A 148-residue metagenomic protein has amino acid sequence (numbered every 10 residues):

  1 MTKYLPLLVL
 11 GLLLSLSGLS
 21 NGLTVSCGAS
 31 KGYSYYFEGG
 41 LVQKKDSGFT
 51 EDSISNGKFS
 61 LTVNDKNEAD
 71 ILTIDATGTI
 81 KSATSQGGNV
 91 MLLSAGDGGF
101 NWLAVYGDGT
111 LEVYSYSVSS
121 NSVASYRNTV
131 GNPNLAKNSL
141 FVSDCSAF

Functional and structural regions predicted by a protein language model:
M1-L5: Positively charged n-region of N-terminal signal peptides that target proteins for export
P6-S15: Bacterial N-terminal signal peptides
L16-G22: Sec/Tat signal peptide C-region and signal peptidase I cleavage site
G28-F37, V123-T129: Generic short beta-strand segments
S30-D70, T110-L111: Short, solvent-exposed loop/hinge segments that bridge or flank secondary-structure elements
V42-K45, T129-F148: Edge beta-strand at a domain terminus
F59-T110, D144: Contiguous, well-ordered beta-strand patches that form the walls/edges of small beta-barrel/beta-sandwich domains
A104-D108, V118-S122, N128-N134, N138-S139: N-terminal export/ancillary region detector
